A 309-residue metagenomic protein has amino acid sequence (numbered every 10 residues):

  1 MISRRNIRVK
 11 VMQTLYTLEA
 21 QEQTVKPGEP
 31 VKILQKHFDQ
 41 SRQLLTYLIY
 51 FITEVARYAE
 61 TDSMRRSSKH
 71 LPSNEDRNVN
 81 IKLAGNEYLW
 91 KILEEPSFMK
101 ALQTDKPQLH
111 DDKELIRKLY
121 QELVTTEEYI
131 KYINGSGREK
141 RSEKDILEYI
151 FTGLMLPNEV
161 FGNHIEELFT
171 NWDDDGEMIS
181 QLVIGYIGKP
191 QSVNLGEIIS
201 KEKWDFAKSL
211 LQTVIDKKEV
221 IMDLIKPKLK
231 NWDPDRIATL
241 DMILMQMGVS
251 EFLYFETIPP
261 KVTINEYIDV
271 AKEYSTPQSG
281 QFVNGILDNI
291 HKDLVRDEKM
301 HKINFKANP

Functional and structural regions predicted by a protein language model:
M1-P309: Class I Rossmann-like S-adenosyl-L-methionine
